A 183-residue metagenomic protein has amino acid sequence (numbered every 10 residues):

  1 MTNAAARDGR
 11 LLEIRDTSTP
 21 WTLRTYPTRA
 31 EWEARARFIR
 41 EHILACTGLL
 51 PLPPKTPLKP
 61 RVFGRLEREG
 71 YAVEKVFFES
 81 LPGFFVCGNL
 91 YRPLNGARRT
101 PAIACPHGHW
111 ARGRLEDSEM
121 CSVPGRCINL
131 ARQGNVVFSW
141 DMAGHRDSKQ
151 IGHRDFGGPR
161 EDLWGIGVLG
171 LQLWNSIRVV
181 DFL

Functional and structural regions predicted by a protein language model:
M1-L12: Acidic, low-complexity proline/glycine-rich segments
T2-N3, D16-T22, R114, V123: Serine/threonine-rich low-complexity intrinsically disordered regions
R10, T17, W21, T56 (+3 more regions): A generic structural signal for ordered alpha-helices
L12-Y91: Non-catalytic accessory segments flanking enzyme active sites
A97-F182: Cap/lid segment of the alpha/beta-hydrolase catalytic domain
